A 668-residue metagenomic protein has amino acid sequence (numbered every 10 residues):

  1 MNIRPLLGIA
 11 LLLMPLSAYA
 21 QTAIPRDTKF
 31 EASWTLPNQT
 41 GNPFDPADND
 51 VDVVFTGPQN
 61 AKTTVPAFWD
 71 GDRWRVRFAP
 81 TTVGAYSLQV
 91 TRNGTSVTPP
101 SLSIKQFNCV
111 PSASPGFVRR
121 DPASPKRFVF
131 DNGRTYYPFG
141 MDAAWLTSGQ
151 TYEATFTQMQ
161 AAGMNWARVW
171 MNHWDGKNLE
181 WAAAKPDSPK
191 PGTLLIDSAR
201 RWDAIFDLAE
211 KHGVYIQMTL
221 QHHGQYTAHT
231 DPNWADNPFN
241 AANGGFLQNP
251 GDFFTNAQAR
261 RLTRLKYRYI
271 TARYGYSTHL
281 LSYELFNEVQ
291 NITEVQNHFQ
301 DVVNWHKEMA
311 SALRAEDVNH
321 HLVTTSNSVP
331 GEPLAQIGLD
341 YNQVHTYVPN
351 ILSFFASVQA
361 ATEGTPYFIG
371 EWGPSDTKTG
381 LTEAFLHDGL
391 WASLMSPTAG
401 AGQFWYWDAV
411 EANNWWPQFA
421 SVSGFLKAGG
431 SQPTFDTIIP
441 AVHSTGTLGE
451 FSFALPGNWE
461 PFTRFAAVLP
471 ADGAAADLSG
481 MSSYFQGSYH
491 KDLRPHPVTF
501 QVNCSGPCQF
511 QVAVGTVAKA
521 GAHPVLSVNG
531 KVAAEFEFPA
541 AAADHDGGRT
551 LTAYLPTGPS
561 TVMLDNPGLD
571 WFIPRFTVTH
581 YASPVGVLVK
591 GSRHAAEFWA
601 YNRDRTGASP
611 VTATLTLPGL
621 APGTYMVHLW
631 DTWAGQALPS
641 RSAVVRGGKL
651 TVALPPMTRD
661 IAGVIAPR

Functional and structural regions predicted by a protein language model:
M1-L7: Bacterial N-terminal signal peptides that target proteins for export
P15-S17: N-terminal signal peptide c-region/cleavage motif recognized by signal peptidases
Q21-R26, Q39-A47, S375-T377, L386-A513 (+4 more regions): Aromatic- and carboxylate-lined catalytic core of secreted/periplasmic carbohydrate-active enzymes
D50, S112-Y341, H345-S353, E363: Active-site mouth of glycoside hydrolases
V54, A61-P125: Extended acidic/polar, glycine-enriched regions that form or flank non-catalytic beta-rich accessory modules
V65-D70, V532-A542, P639-R646: Solvent-exposed serine/threonine-rich low-complexity stretches and specific carbohydrate-binding patches
D70-R77, A542-R549, G648: Aromatic sugar-binding surface patches on proteins that engage polysaccharides or sugar-phosphate polymers
V214, H320, Q336-S421: Catalytic-core region of carbohydrate-active enzymes that cleave or remodel glycosidic bonds
